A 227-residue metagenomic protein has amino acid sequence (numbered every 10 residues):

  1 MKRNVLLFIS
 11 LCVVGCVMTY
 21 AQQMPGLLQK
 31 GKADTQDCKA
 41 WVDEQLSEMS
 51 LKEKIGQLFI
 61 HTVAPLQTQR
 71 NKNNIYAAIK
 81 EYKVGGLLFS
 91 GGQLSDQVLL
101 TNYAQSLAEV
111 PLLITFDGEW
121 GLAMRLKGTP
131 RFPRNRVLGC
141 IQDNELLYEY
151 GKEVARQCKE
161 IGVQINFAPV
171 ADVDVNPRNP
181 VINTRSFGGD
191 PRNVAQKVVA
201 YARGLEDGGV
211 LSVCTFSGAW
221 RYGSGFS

Functional and structural regions predicted by a protein language model:
M1-G26: Bacterial Sec-dependent N-terminal signal peptides
T19-A40: Mature N-terminal, pre-catalytic/accessory segment of carbohydrate-active enzymes
Q22-Q23, Q57, Q105: Glutamine-centric residue-chemistry signal
D34-Q67, N71: Mature N-terminal segment immediately following signal peptide/propeptide cleavage in secreted/periplasmic
L51-I55, I79-K80, L107-A108, L205-D207: Extracellular/periplasmic catalytic domains that process cell-envelope and extracellular macromolecules
A64-K197, T215-F216, W220-S227: Enzymes and membrane/adaptor proteins characterized by extended Gly/Ser/Thr/Asp/Glu-rich, aromatic-dotted
R203-S217, R221: Phosphate/pyrophosphate-binding betaalpha-module
